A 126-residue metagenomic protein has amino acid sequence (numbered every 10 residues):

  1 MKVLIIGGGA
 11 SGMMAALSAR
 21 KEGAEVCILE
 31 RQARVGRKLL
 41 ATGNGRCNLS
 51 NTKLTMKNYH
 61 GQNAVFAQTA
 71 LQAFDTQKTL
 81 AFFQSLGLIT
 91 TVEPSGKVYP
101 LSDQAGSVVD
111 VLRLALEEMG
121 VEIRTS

Functional and structural regions predicted by a protein language model:
M1-I28: N-terminal Rossmann-like FAD-binding beta1-loop-alpha1 element of flavoenzymes
K2-V3, A16, V65-T69, Y99: Short, contiguous strand/loop micro-motifs
G12-M14, V35-K38: Short N-terminal binding/cap micro-motifs at the start of the first secondary-structure element
I28, N48-S50, P100, E122: Short, conserved beta-strand segments within well-ordered enzyme catalytic domains that often line or immediately flank
T42: Extended acidic/charged loop-beta regions that coordinate divalent cations and stabilize anionic phosphate/carboxylate
R46-V92: Glycine-rich active-site loop/strand segments that organize a redox cofactor
A73-S126: Feature captures the FAD/FMN-dependent oxidoreductase FAD-binding
